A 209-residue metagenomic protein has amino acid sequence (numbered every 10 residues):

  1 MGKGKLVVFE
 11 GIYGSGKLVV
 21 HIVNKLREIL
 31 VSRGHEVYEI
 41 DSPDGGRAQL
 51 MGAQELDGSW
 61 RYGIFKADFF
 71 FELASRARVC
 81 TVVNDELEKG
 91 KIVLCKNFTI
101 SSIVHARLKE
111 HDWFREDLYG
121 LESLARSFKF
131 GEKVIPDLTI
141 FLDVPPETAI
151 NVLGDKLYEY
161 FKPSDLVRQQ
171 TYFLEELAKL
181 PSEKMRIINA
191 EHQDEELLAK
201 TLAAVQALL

Functional and structural regions predicted by a protein language model:
M1-E28: Walker A (P-loop) phosphate-binding motif
G4-V8, V37, I92-L94, M185: Residue-level preference for the first positions of well-ordered beta-strands
I12, F98, P145, E191: Anionic group-transfer/hydrolysis microenvironments
I22-I29, E147-L209: NTP-dependent small-molecule kinase module
G34-H35, I135, L180-M185: A short helix-to-beta-strand connector/capping loop
H35-S123: ATP-dependent small-molecule kinase phosphotransfer cores that center on conserved nucleotide phosphate-binding segments
V82, F128, E196-L197: Short acidic active-site motifs
I100-Y172: A glycine- and Lys/Arg-enriched "phosphate-lid" helix/loop adjacent to the NTP-binding pocket of small-molecule kinases
